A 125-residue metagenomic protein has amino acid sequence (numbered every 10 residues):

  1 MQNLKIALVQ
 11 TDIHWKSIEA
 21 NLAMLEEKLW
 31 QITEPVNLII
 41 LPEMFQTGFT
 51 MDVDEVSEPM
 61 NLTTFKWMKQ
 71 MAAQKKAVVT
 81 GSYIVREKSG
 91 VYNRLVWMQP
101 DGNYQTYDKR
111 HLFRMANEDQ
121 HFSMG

Functional and structural regions predicted by a protein language model:
Q2-L8: Extreme N-terminal starter segment of soluble prokaryotic enzymes
I6, N21, W30-V56, A72 (+1 more regions): Active-site beta-strand/loop signature of hydrolases that rely on acidic residues for catalysis
Q10-K28: N-terminal phosphate-binding loop and adjacent alpha-helix
D12-H14, F45, I84-V85, L112: Catalytic metal-binding/acid-base residues of hydrolase active sites
K16-E19, E55-M60, E118-F122: Short, flexible loop segments at the rims of nucleotide/cofactor-binding pockets, characterized by
L25, E58-K66, M124-G125: Charged helix-capping and loop-helix junction motifs
N61-R86: A short, hydrophobic beta-strand-centered structural micro-motif
R86-G125: Active-site catalytic loop in hydrolytic enzyme cores
